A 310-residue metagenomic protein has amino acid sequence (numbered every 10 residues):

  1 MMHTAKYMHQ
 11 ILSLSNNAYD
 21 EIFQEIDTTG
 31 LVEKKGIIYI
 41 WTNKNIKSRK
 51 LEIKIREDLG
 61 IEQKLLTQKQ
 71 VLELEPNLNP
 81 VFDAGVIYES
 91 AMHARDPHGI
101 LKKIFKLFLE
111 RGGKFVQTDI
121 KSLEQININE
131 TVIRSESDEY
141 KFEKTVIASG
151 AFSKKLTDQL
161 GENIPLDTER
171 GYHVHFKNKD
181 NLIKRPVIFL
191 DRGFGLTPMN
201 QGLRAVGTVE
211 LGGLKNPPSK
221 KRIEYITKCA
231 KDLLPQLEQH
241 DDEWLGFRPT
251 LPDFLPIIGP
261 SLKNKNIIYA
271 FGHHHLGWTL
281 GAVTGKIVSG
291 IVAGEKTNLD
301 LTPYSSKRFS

Functional and structural regions predicted by a protein language model:
M1, S122-E130, E139-N266: Active-site substrate-recognition segment that forms the wall of the catalytic cavity or substrate channel
M1-Q68: Dinucleotide-binding Rossmann-like beta1-alpha1 core, especially the glycine-rich loop that anchors the ADP
H3-L14, Y39-S48, E73-L74, V86-K106 (+2 more regions): Short beta-strand to alpha-helix junction loop
E21-E33, E110-K114, E162, L234-Q239 (+1 more regions): Surface-exposed helix-capping loop/turn segments at secondary-structure junctions
K47-L59, V81-K144: Helical element adjacent to the flavin cofactor pocket in flavoenzyme catalytic cores
Q63, L190-D191, K231-S310: C-terminal catalytic lobe of FAD-dependent flavoproteins
K64-L66, K114-V116, D241: General small-molecule cofactor/ligand-binding pocket signal
